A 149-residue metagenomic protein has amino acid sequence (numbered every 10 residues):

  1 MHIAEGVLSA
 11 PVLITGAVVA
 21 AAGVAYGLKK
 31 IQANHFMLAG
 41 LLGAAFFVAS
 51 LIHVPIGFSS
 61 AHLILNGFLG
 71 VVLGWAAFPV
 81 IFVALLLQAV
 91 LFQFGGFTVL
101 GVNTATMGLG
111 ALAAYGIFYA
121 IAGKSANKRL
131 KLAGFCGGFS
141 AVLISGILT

Functional and structural regions predicted by a protein language model:
H2-F68: Hydrophobic transmembrane alpha-helices
H2-G6, I31, H35, L63 (+3 more regions): Membrane-helix interfacial "entry" motifs
S9, F47-G57, A77-L86, F118-L132: Hydrophobic alpha-helical transmembrane segments
L13-I14, F36-L41, I64, F78-F82 (+3 more regions): Hydrophobic alpha-helical transmembrane segments
A45-L51, L86-F92, V142-L148: Aromatic-anchored segments of alpha-helical transmembrane domains
L51-S59, V83-A114: Interfacial aromatic-anchored transmembrane helix boundaries in multi-pass membrane proteins
L69-A76: Alpha-helix C-terminal capping segments
T104-T149: Short helix-perturbing small/polar motifs within transmembrane alpha-helices
